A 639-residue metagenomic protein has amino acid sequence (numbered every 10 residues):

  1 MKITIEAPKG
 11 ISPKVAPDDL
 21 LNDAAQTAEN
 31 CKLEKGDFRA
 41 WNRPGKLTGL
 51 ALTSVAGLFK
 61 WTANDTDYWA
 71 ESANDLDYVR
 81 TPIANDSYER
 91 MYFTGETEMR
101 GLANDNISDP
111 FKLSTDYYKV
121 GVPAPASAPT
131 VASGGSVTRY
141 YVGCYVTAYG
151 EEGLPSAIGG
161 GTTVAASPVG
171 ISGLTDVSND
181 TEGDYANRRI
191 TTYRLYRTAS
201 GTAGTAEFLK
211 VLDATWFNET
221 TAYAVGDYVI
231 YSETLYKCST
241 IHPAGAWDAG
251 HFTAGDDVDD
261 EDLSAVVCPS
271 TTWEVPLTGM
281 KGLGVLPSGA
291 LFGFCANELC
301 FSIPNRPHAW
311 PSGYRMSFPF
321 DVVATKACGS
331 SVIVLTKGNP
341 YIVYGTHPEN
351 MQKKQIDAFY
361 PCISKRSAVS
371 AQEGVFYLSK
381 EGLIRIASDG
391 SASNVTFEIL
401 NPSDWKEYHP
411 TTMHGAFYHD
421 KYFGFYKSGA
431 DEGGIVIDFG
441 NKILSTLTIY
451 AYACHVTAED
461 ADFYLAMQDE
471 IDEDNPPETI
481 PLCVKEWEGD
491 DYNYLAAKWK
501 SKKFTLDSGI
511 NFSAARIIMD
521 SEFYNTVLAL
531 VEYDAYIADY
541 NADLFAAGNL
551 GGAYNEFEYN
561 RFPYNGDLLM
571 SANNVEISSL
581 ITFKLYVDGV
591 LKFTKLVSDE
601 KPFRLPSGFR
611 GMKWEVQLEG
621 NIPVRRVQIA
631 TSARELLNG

Functional and structural regions predicted by a protein language model:
M1-A28, K32-K35, G57-T240, A244-N297 (+10 more regions): Disordered, low-complexity "stalk" and linker segments at domain junctions of extracellular and cell-surface proteins
M1-E96, T138, A148, A166 (+4 more regions): Beta-sheet repeat architectures centered on beta-propellers
Y92-F93, V285, A290-C295, V332-T336 (+2 more regions): Short beta-strand motif characteristic of blades in beta-propeller domains
D262, W273-V275, G282, M316-S317 (+3 more regions): Short loop/turn motifs that recur once per blade in beta-propeller domains
P269-W273, A309-M316, Q352-A358, S445: A short beta-strand motif characteristic of beta-propeller blades
P287, K326-G329, A368-E373: Loop/turn segments within WD40 beta-propeller blades
N305-P307, G345-P348, S388-G390, F439-N441: Short loop/turn segments that connect beta-strands within beta-propeller blades
V332-D357: Surface-exposed extracellular loop regions of Gram-negative outer-membrane beta-barrel proteins
